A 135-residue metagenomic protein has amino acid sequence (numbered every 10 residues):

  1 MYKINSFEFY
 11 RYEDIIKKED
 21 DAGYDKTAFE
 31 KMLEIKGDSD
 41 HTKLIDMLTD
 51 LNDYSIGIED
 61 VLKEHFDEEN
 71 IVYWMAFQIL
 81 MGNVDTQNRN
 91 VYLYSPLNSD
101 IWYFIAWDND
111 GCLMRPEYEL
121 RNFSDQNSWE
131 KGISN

Functional and structural regions predicted by a protein language model:
M1-N135: Phosphate/dinucleotide-binding and metal-coordinating scaffold of catalytic cores in nucleotide-dependent enzymes
